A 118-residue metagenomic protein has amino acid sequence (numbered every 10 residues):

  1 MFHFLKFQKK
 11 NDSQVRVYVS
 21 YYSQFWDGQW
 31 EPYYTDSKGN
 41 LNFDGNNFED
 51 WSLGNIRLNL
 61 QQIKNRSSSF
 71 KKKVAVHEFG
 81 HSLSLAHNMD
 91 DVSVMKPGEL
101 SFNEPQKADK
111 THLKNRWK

Functional and structural regions predicted by a protein language model:
M1-V76, S82, A86: Metzincin-family zinc-dependent endopeptidase catalytic domain
I56-Q62, D91-S101: Surface-exposed aromatic
S69-F70, V74-E78, D90, A108-N115: Extracytoplasmic/secreted proteins, especially bacterial periplasmic and envelope-associated proteins
K96-K118: Post-HExxH zinc-binding segment in Zn-dependent metallohydrolases
